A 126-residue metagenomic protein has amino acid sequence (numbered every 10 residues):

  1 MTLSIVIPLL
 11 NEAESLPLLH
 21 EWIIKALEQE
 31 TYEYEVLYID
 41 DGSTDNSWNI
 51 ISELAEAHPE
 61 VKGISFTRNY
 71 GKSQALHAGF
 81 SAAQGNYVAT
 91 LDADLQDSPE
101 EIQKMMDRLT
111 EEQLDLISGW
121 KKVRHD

Functional and structural regions predicted by a protein language model:
M1-D126: Structured catalytic core of nucleotide-sugar glycosyltransferases
